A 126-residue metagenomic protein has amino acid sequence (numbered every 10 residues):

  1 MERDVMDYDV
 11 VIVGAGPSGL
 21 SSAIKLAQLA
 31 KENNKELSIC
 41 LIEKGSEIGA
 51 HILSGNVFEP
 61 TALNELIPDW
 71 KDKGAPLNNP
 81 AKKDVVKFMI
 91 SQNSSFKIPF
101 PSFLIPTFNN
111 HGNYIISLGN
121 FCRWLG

Functional and structural regions predicted by a protein language model:
M1-D7: A short, basic/flexible loop-to-alpha-helix module at the beginning of a structural domain
D7-D9, N113: Phosphate-coordination loops involved in phosphoryl transfer and adenosine-cofactor binding
D9-C40: N-terminal Rossmann-like FAD-binding beta1-loop-alpha1 element of flavoenzymes
A15-G16, K44, L118: Glycine-rich Rossmann-fold phosphate-binding loop(s) that bind the pyrophosphate of adenine dinucleotide cofactors
S21, F58-T61, A81, I116 (+1 more regions): Conserved active-site and cofactor/substrate-binding residues in soluble primary-metabolism enzymes
E36, C40-S94: N-terminal FAD cofactor-binding segment of flavoenzymes
F100-S102: Low-complexity, highly charged intrinsically disordered N-terminal segments that act as targeting/localization
T107-G126: Short beta-strand to alpha-helix junction loop
